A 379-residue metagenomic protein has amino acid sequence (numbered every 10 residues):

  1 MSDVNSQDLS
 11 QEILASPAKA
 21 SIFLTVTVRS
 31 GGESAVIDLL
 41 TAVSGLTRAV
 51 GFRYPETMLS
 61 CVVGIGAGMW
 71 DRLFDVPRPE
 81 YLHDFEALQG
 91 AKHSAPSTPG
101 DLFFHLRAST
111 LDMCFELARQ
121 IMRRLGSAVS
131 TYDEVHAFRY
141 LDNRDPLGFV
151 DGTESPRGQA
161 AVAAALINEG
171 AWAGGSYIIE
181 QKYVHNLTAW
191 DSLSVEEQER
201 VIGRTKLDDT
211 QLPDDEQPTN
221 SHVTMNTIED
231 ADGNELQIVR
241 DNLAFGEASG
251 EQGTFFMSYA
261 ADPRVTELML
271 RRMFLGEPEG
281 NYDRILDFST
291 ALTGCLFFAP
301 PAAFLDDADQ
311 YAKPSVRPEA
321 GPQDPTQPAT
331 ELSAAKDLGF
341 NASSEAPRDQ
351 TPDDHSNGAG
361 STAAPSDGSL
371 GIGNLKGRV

Functional and structural regions predicted by a protein language model:
S2-D324, P328, I372, K376-V379: Long, histidine/aromatic-enriched segments associated with O2/redox biology
G321-Q323, Q327, A335-D353: A cross-taxon signal for low-complexity, glycine/charged-rich
D349, D353-V379: Long, low-complexity, intrinsically disordered segments
